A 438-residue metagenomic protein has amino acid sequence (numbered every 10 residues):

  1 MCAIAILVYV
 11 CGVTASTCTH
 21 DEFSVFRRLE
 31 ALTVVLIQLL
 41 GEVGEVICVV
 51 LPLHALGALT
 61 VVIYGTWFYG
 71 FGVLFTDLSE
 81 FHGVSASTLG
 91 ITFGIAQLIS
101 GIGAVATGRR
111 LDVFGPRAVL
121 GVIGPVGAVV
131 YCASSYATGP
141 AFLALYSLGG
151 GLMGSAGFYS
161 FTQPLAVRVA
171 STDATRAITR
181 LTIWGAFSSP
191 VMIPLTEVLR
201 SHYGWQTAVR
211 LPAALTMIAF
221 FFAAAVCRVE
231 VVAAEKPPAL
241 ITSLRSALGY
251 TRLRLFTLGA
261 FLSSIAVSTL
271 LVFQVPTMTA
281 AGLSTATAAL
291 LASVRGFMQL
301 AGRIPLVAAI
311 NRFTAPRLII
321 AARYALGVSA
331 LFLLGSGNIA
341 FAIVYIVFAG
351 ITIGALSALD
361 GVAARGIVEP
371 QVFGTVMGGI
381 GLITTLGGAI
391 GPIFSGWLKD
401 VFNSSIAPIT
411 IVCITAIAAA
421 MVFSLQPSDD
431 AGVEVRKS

Functional and structural regions predicted by a protein language model:
F71-F75, R252-S293, Q299-A301: Extracytoplasmic gate region of multi-pass secondary transporters
L78-S79, R110-L111, L195-Y203, M278-T279 (+2 more regions): Interfacial helix-cap and linker-helix signal at transmembrane-aqueous boundaries of multi-pass secondary transporters
I102-G127, Y131-S134: Conserved MFS/SLC helix-loop-helix module at the cytosolic interface between two early adjacent transmembrane helices
V119-C132, R317-L331: Structural signature of the two symmetry-related core transmembrane helices
F142-G157, F341-G354: Hydrophobic core of transmembrane alpha-helices in multi-pass small-molecule transporters, especially MFS/SLC-type
G157-A170, A355-V368: Intracellular juxtamembrane helix-capping segments at the cytosolic ends of symmetry-related transmembrane helices
L181-C227: Helix-loop-helix hairpin linking two adjacent transmembrane segments in secondary transporters
Q371-F402: A late C-terminal transmembrane helix in Major Facilitator Superfamily
